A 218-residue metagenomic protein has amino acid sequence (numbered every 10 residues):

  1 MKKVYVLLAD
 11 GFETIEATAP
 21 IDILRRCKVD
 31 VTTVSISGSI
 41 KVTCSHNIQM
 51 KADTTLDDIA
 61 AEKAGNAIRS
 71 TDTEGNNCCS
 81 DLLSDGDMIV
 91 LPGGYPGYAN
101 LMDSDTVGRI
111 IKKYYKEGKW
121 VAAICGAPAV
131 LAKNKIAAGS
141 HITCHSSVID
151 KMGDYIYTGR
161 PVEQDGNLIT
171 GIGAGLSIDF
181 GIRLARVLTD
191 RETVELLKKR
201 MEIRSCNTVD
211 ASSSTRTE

Functional and structural regions predicted by a protein language model:
K2-V6, G11-F12, R26-T32, D53-T54 (+3 more regions): Active-site-adjacent pocket-lining segments in enzyme domains
F12-A17, K41: Short N-terminal binding/cap micro-motifs at the start of the first secondary-structure element
D22-I23: Rossmann-fold NAD(P)-dependent oxidoreductase module
V34-T54: N-terminal beta-loop-helix "entrance" segment that forms/cooperates in small-molecule cofactor or anionic ligand
